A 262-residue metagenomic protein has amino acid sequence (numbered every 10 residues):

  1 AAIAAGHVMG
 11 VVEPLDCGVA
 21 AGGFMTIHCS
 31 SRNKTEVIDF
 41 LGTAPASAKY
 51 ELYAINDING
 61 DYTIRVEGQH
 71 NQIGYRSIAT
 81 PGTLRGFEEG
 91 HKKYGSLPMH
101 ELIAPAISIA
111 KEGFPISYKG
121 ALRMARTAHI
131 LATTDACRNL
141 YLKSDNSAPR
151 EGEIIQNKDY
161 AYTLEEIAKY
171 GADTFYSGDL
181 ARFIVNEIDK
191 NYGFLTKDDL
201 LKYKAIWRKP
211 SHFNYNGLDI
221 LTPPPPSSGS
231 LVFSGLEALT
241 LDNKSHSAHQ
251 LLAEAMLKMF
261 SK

Functional and structural regions predicted by a protein language model:
I3-G171, F175-S177, A181-S227: Noncatalytic scaffold domains of N-terminal-nucleophile
V8, V12, A238, M259-K262: Generic N-terminal helix/loop capping motif
R150, T196, T240-S247: Serine/threonine-rich low-complexity intrinsically disordered regions
E165-A168, T240, F260: Regular secondary-structure segments
S228-S234, L241-K244, K258: Extended, domain-scale alpha-helical bundle/helix-rich regions
N243-K262: Internal maturation/activation junctions in enzymes
